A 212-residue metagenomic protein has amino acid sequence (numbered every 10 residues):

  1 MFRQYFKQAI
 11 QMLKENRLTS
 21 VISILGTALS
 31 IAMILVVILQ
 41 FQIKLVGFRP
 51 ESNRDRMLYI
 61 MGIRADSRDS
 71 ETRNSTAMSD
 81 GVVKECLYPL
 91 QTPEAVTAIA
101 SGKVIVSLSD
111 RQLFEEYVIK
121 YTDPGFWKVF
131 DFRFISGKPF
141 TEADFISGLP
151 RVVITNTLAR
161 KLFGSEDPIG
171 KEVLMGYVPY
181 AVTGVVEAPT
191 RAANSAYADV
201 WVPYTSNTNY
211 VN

Functional and structural regions predicted by a protein language model:
M1-Y5, N74: Juxtamembrane loop-helix boundary motifs flanking transmembrane segments in multi-pass membrane proteins
Y5-K14, V82, C86: A short amphipathic helical element positioned immediately N-terminal to and/or at the very start of a transmembrane
L13-N16, S23, K44, I60 (+6 more regions): Generic structural signal for small/hydrophobic residues in well-ordered secondary structure, especially within
E15-K44: Short, strongly hydrophobic transmembrane alpha-helices
V37-I105: Membrane-proximal extracellular/periplasmic loop immediately following the first transmembrane helix
D69-D80, L113-V118, I146-P150, P189-V200: Solvent-exposed, non-transmembrane alpha-helical starts
D80-G81, L90, I99-A100, L108-P139 (+2 more regions): The feature marks short, hydrophobic/small-residue-biased sequence motifs that occur predominantly
D123-P139, P150-N212: Mid-to-C-terminal secondary-structure elements that act as membrane-proximal/extracytoplasmic interface segments
